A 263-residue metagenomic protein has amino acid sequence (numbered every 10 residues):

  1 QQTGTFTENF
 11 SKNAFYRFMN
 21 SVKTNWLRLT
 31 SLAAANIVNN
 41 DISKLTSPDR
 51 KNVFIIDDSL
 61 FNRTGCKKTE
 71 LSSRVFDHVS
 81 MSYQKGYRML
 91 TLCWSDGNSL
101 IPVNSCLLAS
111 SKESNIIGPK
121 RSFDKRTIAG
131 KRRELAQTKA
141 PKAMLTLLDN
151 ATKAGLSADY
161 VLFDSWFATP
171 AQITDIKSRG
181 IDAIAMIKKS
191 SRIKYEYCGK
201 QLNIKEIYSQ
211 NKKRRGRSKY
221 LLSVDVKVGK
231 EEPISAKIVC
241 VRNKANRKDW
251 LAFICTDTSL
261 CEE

Functional and structural regions predicted by a protein language model:
Q1-R28: Gly/serine-rich nucleotide phosphate-binding loop at the start of the catalytic core of nucleotide/ADP-ribose-handling
Q2, F18-S21, L32-D41, L147-N150 (+1 more regions): Residues that form generic nucleotide/phosphate-binding pockets
G4-T5, N20, G97, D149 (+2 more regions): Residue-level marker of positions within ordered structural domains that often coincide with functionally constrained
N20-K112, L222-D225: Active-site-proximal, Lys/Arg-enriched surface segment that forms a nucleic-acid-binding/basic interface patch
T30, D49-R50, K67, L108-E263: Single, function-defining residue in the core of a domain
